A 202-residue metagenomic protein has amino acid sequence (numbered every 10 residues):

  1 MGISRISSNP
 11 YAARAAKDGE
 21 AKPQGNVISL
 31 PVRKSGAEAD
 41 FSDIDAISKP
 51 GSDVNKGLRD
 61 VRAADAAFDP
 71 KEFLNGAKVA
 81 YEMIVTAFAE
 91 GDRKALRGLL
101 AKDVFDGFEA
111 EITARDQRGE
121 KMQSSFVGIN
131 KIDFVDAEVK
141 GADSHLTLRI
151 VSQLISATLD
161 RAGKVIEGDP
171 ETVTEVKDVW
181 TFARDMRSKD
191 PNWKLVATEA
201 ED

Functional and structural regions predicted by a protein language model:
M1-V27, P31: Long amphipathic alpha-helical segments used for membrane anchoring, targeting, substrate engagement, or oligomerization
V27, N55-L58, D65, S124 (+3 more regions): Generic secondary-structure boundary/loop-capping signal
R33-V127: Core segments of small alpha/beta cavity-forming domains
D69, G107, D116, V135-A142 (+2 more regions): Residues in flexible loops and secondary-structure boundaries
E90, E138-S144, V176, R187-P191: Short flexible coil/turn linkers enriched for glycine and charged/polar residues that connect secondary-structure
E120-D160: Surface-exposed, charged secondary-structure patches
R149-D202: Compact beta-sheet-dominated globular domain cores
